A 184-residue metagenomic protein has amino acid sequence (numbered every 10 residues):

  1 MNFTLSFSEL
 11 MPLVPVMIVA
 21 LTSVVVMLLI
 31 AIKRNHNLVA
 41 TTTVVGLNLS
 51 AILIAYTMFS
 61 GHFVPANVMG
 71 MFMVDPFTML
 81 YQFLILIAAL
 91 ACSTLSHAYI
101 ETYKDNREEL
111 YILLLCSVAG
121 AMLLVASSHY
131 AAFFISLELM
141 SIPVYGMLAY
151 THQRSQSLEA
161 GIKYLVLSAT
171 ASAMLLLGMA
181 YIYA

Functional and structural regions predicted by a protein language model:
M1-A184: Alpha-helical transmembrane segments of multi-pass membrane proteins predominantly involved in bioenergetics
